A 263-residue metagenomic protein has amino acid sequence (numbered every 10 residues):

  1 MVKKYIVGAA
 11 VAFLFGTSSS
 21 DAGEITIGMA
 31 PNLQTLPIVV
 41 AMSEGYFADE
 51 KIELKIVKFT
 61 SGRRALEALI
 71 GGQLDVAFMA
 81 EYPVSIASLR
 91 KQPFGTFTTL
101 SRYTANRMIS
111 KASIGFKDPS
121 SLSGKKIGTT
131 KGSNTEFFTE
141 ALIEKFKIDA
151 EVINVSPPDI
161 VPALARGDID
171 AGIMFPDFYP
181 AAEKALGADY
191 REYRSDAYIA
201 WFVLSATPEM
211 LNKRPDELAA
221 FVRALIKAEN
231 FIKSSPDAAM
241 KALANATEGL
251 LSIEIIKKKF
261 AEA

Functional and structural regions predicted by a protein language model:
M1-V7: Bacterial N-terminal signal peptides that target proteins for export
V7-G16: Bacterial N-terminal signal peptides
T17-A22: Sec/Tat signal peptide C-region and signal peptidase I cleavage site
G23-V155, D159-R166, D170-P176, Y190-Y198: Short, glycine-/small- and polar/acidic-enriched structural segments that line small-molecule recognition paths
L100-S110, A185-R214, L218, V222-L225 (+1 more regions): Periplasmic-binding protein-like
K126-T129, D168-I169, T207-L211, K227-I232: Second-shell loop/turn segments in exported
A182: Short helix- or helix-capping micro-motifs that position conserved polar/aromatic residues at function-defining sites
N212-A263: Secondary-structure end/capping motifs
